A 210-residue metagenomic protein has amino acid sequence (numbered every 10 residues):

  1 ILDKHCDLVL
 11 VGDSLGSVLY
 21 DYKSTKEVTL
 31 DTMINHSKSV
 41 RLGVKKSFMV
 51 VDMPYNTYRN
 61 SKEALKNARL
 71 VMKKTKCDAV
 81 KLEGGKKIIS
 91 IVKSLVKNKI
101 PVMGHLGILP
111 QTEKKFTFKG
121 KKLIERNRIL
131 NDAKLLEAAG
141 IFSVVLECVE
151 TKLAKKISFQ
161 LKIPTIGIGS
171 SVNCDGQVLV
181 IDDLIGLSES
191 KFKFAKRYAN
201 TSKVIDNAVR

Functional and structural regions predicted by a protein language model:
I1-F192, K196-A199, K203-R210: Alpha/beta enzyme core
